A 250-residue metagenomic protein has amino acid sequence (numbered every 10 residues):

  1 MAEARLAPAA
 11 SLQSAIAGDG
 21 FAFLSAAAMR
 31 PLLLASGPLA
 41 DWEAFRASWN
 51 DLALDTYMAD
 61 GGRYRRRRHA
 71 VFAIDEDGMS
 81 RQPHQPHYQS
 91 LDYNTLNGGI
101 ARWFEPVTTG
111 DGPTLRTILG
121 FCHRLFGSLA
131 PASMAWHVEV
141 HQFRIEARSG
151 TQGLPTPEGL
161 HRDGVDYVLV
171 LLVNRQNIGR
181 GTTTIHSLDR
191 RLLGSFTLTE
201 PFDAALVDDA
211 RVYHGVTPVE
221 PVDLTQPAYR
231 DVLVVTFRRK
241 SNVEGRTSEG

Functional and structural regions predicted by a protein language model:
M1-L91: N-terminal auxiliary "cap/dimerization" subdomain that precedes the catalytic jelly-roll/cupin core of mononuclear
A17-A26, T95-V107, G181: Glycine-rich, often proline-containing surface loops adjacent to acidic residues and nearby aromatics that form
A27, I74-D75, H141-F143, L172 (+2 more regions): Structured loops at beta-to-helix junctions and adjacent beta-edge loops in soluble globular domains
L33, G110, P157-L160: Conserved aromatic-histidine-acidic binding/catalytic patches
R66, M134, D163, A210 (+1 more regions): A short, structural micro-pattern
A73-E139: Signature of the catalytic double-stranded beta-helix
P131-E200: Catalytic core of non-heme Fe(II) oxygenases with the double-stranded beta-helix
G181-G250: Catalytic core of Fe(II)/2-oxoglutarate
